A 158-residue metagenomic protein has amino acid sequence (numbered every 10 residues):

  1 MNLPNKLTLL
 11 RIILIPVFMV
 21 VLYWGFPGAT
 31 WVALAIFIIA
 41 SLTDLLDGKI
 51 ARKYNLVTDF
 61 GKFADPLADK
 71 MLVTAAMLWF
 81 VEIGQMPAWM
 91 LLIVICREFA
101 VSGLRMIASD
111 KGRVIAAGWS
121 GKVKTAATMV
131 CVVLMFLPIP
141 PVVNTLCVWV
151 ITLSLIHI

Functional and structural regions predicted by a protein language model:
M1-L10, K49-L67, L104-T125: Interhelical loop and helix-boundary elements at the membrane-water interface of polytopic inner-membrane proteins
L3, I15-V17, D65, L137: Hydrophobic alpha-helix-in-membranes signature
I12, I38, L67, L92-I95 (+2 more regions): Residue-level signature of the transmembrane alpha-helical core of multi-pass small-molecule transporters
L14-F60, A76-I95, V143-S154: Membrane-embedded alpha-helical segments that form the functional core of polytopic membrane enzymes, especially those
R113-A117, I139, T145: Membrane interface segments of multi-pass transport proteins and intramembrane proteases
M129-P140: Hydrophobic alpha-helical transmembrane segments in multi-pass integral membrane proteins
I156-I158: Conserved small/polar residues in nucleotide/adenosyl-binding loops
